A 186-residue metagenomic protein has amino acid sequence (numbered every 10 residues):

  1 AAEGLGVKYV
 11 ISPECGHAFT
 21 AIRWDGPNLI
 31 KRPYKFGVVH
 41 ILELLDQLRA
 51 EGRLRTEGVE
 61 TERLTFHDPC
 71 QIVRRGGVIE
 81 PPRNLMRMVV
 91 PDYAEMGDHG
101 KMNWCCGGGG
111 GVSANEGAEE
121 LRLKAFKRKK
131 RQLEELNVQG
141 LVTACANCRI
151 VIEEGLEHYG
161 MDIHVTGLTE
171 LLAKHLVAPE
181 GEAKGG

Functional and structural regions predicted by a protein language model:
A1-G186: Iron-sulfur cluster-binding electron-transfer modules in prokaryotic oxidoreductases
